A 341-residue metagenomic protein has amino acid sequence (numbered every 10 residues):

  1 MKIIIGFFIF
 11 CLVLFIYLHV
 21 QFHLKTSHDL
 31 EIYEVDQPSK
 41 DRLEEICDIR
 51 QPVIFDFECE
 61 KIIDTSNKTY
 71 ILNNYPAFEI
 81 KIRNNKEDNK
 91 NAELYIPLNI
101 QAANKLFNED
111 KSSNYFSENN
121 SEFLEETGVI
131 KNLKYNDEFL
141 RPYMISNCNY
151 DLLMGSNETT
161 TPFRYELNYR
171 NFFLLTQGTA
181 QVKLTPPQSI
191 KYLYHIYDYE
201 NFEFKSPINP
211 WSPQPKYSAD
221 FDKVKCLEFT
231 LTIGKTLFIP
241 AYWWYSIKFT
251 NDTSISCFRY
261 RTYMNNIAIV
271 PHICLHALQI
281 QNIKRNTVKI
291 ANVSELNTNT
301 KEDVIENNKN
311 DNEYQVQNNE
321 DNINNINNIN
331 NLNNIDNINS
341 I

Functional and structural regions predicted by a protein language model:
M1-T236, W244-N324, N337-I341: N-terminal accessory scaffold of Fe(II)-dependent oxygenases
I326-I329: Periodic short-repeat tracts
